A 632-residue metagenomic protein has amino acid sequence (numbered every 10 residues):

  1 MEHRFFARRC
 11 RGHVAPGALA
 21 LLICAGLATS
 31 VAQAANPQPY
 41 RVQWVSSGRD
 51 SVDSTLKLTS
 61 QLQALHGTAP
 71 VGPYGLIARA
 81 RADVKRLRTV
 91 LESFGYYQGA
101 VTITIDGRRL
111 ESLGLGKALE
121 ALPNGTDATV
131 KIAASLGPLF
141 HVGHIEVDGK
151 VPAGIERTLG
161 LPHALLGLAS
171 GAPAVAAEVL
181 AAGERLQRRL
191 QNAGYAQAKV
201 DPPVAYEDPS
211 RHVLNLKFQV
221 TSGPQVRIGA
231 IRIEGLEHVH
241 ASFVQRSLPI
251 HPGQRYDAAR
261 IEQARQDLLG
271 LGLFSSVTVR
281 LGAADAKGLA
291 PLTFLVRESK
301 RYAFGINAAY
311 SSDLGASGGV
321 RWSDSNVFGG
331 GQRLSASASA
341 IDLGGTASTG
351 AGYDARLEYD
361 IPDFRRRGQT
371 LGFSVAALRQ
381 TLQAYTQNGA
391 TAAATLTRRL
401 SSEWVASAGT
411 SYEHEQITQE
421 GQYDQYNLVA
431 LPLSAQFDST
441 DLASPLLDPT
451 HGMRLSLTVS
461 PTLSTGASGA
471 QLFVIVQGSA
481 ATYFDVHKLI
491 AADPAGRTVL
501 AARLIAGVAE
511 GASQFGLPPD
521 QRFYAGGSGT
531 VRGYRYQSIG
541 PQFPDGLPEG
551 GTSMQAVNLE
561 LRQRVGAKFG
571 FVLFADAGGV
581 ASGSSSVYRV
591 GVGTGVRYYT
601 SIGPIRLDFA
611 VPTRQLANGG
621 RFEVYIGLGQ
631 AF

Functional and structural regions predicted by a protein language model:
M1-C10: N-terminal secretory signal peptides that target proteins for export/translocation
E2, A34-S51, L65-A316, R321 (+6 more regions): Periplasmic polypeptide-binding modules associated with outer-membrane biogenesis and secretion
A15-A28: Bacterial N-terminal signal peptides
P152-I155, L159-L161, D257-S456, V531-G533 (+4 more regions): Gram-negative/organellar outer-membrane beta-barrel architecture
F218, G579-S582, T613-Q615: Short, solvent-exposed loop/turn segments at secondary-structure junctions
G270, Y302-G315, T418-V565, L573-A577 (+2 more regions): C-terminal outer-membrane beta-barrel translocator/porin domains of Gram-negative envelope proteins and their
F274-S275, V565-F569: Long hydrophobic segments that form regular secondary structure
S586-T594, Y598-T600: Strand-loop-strand
